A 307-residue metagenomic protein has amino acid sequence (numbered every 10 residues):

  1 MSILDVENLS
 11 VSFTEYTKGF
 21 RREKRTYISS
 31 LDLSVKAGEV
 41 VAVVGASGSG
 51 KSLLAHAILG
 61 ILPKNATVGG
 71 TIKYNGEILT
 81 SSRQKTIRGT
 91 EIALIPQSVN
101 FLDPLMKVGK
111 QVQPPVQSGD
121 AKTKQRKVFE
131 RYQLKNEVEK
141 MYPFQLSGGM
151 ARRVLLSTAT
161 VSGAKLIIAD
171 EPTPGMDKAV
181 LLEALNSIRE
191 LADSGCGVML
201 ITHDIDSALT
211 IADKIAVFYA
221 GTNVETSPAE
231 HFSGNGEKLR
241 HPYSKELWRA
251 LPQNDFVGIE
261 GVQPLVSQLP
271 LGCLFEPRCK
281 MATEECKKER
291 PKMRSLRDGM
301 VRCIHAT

Functional and structural regions predicted by a protein language model:
T67-I78: Conserved ABC transporter NBD signature motif
I78-A93, F232-L239, Q268-P270: ABC ATPase NBD coupling module
S98, P104-S118: Q-loop/switch helix immediately C-terminal to the Walker
Y142-L146, M150: Conserved ABC ATPase signature
V154, A159-T160: ABC ATPase C-loop
V161-K165: A short, proline-enriched helix->beta-strand linker immediately N-terminal to the Walker B motif in ABC-type P-loop
M176, V180-N254: P-loop NTP-binding/switch modules centered on Walker-like glycine-rich loops
P228-T307: Short catalytic/signature loops enriched in Gly
